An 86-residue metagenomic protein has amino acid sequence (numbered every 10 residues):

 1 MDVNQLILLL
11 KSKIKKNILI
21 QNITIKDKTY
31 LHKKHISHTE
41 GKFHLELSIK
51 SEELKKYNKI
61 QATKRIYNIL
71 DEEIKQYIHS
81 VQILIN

Functional and structural regions predicted by a protein language model:
M1-N86: N-terminal, polar/charged subdomain of small-to-medium soluble alpha/beta proteins
